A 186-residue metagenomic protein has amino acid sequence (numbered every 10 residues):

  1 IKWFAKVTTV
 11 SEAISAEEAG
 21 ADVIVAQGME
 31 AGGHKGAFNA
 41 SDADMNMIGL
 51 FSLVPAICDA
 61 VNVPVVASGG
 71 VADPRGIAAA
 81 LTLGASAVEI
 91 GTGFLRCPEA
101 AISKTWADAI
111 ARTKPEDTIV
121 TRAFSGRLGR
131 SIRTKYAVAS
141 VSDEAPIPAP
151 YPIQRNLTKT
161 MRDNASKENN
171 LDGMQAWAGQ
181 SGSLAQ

Functional and structural regions predicted by a protein language model:
I1, A21, A85: Short phosphate-binding/catalytic loops that engage adenosine nucleotides
I1, T8, A13-E17, V54-N62: Surface-exposed amphipathic alpha-helices with a cationic face
W3-F4, D163: A short linear-motif detector with a strong N-terminal bias
F4-K6, Q27, V66-S68: A cross-family glycoside hydrolase active-site/sugar-binding cleft signature
T8-T9, G28-E30, G93: Short, ordered loop/turn segments at secondary-structure junctions
I14-M29: A structural preference for short, pocket-lining loop segments at secondary-structure junctions
H34-V66, V71-Q186: Conserved active-site-proximal phosphate/metal-binding subdomains
